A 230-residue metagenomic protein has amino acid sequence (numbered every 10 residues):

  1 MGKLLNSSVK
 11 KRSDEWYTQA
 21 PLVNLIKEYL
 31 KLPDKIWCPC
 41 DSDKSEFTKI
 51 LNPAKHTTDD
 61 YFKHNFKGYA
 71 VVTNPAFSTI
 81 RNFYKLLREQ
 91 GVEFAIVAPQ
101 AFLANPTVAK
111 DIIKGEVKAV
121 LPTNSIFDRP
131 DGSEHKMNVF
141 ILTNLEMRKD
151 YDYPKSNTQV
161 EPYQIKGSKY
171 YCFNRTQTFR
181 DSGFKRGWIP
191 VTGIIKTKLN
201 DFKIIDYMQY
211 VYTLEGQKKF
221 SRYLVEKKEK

Functional and structural regions predicted by a protein language model:
M1-V72, A76-K230: Class I S-adenosyl-L-methionine-dependent methyltransferase catalytic core
